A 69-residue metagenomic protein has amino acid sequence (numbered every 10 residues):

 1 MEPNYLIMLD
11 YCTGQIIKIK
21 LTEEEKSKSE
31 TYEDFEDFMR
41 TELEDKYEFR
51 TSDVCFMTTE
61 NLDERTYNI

Functional and structural regions predicted by a protein language model:
E2-E33, D37: N-terminal acidic leader/helix
E36-I69: Short, mixed-charge low-complexity intrinsically disordered segments
